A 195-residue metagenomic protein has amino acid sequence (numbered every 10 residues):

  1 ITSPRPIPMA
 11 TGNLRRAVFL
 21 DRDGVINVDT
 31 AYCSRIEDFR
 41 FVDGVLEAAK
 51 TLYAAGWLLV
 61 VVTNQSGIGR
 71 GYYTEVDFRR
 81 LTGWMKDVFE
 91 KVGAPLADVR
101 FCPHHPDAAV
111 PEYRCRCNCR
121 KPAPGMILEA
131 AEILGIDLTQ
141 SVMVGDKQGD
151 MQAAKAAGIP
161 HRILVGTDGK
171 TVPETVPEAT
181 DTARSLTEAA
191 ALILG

Functional and structural regions predicted by a protein language model:
S3-V60: Active-site neighborhood of HAD-like aspartate-dependent phosphohydrolases
E37-D38, G71-V76, R114-C115: Short, solvent-exposed loop/turn segments at secondary-structure boundaries
V45, A49-V88, A94-A108, A154: Substrate-recognition element of Asp-dependent hydrolases with the DxDx(T/V) motif
P95-D98, L138-S141, H161: Short acidic capping loops at alpha-helix termini that bridge into adjacent secondary structure
N118-M151: Conserved Lys-Pro-Asp/Glu-containing loop-to-beta segment of HAD-superfamily phosphomonoesterases, centered on
C119, I127, T139, T171-G195: Short acidic, glycine/proline-enriched helix-loop-strand junctions
M143-D181: Acidic, Mg2+-coordinating phosphoryl-transfer loop and its flanking beta/alpha structural elements, shared across
